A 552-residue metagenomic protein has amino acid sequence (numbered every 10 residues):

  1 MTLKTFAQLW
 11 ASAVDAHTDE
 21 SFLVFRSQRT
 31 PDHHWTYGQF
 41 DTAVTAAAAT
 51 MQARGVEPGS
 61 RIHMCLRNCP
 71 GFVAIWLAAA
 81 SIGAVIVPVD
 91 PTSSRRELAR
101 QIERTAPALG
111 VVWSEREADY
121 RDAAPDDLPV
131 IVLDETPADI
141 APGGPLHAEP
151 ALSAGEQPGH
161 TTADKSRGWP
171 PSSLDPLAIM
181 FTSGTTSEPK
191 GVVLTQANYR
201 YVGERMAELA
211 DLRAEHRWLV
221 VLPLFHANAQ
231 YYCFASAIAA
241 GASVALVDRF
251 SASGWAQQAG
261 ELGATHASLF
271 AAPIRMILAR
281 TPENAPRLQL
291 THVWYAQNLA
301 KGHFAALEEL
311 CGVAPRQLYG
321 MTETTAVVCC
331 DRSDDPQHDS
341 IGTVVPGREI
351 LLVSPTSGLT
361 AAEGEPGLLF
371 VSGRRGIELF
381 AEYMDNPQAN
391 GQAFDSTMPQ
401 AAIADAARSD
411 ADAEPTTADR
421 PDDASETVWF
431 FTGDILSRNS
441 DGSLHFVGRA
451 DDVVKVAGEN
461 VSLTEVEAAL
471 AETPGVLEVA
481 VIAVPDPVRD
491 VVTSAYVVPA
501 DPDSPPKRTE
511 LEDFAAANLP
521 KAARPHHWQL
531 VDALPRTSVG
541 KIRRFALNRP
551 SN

Functional and structural regions predicted by a protein language model:
T2, D19, L23-C69, V73 (+4 more regions): Conserved AMP-binding/adenylate-forming core of the ANL superfamily
T18-S21, L152, E156-F181, E188 (+1 more regions): Conserved pre-ATP/AMP-binding loop-to-beta segment of ANL
H34-G38, W169, L177-Y201, D331: Conserved AMP-binding A3 loop
A53-R54, S81-G159, A279-R280, D501: Structural core segment of the AMP-binding/adenylate-forming
S93, G110, A389-Q392, S409-A523 (+2 more regions): AMP-binding/adenylate-forming catalytic core of the ANL superfamily
R200-R217, F225-H266, M276, R280-T281: Conserved AMP-binding/adenylation subdomain of ANL enzymes
A264-S268, L278-Q337, E349, G358: Gly/Ser/Thr-rich phosphate-binding loop
L359-A401, A406-A418, V461: Conserved ATP/PPi-binding loop(s) of AMP-dependent carboxylate-activating enzymes
